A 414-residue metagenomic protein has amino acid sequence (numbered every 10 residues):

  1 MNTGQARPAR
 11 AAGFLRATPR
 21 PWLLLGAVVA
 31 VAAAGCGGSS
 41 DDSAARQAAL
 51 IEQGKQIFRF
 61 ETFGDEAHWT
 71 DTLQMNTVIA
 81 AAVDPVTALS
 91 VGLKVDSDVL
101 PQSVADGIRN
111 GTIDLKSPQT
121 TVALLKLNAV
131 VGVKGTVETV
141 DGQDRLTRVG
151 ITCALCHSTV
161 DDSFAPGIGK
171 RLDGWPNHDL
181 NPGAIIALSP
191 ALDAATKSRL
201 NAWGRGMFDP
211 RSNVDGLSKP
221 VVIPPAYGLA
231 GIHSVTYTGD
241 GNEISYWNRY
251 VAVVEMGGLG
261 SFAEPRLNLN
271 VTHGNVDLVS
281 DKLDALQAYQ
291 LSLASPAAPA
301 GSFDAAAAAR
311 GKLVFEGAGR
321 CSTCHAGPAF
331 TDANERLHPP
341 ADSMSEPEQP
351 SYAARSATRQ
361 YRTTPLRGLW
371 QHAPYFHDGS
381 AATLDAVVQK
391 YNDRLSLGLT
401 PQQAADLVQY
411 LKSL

Functional and structural regions predicted by a protein language model:
N2-L24, A33-L414: Periplasmic c-type cytochrome electron-transfer domains
V29-V31: Core hydrophobic alpha-helical transmembrane segments of single-pass membrane proteins
